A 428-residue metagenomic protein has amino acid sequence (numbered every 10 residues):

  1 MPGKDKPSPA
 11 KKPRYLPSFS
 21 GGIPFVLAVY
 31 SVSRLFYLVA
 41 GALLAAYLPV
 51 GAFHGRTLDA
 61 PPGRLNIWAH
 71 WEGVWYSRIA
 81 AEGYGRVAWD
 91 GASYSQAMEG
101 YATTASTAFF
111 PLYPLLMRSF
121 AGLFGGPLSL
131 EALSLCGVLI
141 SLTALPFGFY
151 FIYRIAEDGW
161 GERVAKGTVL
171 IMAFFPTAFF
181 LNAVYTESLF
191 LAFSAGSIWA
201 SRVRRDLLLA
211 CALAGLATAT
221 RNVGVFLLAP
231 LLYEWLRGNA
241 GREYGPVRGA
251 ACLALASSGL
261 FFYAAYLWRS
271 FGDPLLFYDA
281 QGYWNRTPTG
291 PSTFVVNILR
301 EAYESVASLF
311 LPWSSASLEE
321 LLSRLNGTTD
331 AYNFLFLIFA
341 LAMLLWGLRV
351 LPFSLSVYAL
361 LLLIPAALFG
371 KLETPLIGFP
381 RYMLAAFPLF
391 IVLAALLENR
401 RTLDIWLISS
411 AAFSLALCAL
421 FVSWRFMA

Functional and structural regions predicted by a protein language model:
S33-H54, L228-W346, V350-A359: Membrane-lumen/periplasm interface segments of specific transmembrane helices in polyprenyl phosphate-linked
H70-L128: Short hydrophobic/aromatic helix or loop-helix immediately within or flanking a transmembrane segment in polytopic
Y101-P111, L115, G125-F147, S323-F334: Loop-to-helix entry region of an early transmembrane alpha helix in multi-pass inner-membrane enzymes
M117-S119, L135-G159, F339-W346: Transmembrane-helix motifs of polytopic, lipid-linked glycan transferases
P127-L135, F147, I152-F174, A192 (+2 more regions): Transmembrane-helix signature of polytopic, membrane-embedded enzymes that assemble or transfer cell-envelope glycans
W160-R163, S197-L209, L236-G241: Membrane-interface transmembrane helices that cradle and orient dolichyl/undecaprenyl
A173, T177-F180, A195-W199, L207-L232 (+1 more regions): Membrane-interface alpha helices of multi-pass inner-membrane proteins
A183-L189, F379: Short acidic/glycine- and proline-prone juxtamembrane loop motifs at membrane-interface regions of multi-pass membrane
